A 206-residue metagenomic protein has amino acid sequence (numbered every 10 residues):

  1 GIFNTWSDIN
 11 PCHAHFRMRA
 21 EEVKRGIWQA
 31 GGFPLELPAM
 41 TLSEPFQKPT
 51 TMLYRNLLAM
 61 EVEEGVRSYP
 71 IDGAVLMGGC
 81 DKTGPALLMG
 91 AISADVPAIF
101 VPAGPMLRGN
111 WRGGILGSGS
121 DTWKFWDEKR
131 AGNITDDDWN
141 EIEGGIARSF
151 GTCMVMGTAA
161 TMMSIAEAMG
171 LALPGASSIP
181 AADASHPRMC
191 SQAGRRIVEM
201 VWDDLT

Functional and structural regions predicted by a protein language model:
G1, Q29, G65-Y69: Glycine-rich phosphate/diphosphate-binding loops that line cofactor/substrate pockets in enzymes
G1-C12, T41-K48, D72-G79, A86-L87 (+1 more regions): Short glycine-rich or small-residue beta-strand-to-loop segments that form or flank ligand, phosphate, metal/Fe-S
S7-H15, C153, S185: A short N-terminal beta->alpha junction/helix N-cap motif
H15-R55: Anionic-ligand anchoring segments at beta-strand to alpha-helix junctions in alpha/beta enzyme folds, i.e., glycine
M52-T206: Active-site cavity-forming subdomains of large catalytic enzyme subunits
